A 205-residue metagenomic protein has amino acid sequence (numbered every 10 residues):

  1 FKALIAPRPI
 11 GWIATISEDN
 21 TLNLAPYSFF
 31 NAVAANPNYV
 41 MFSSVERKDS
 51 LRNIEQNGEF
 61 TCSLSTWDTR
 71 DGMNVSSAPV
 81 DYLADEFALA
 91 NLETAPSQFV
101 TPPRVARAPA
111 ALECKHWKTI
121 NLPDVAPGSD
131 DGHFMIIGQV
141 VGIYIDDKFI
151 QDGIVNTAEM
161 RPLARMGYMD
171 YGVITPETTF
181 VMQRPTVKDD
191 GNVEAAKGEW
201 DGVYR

Functional and structural regions predicted by a protein language model:
F1-R205: Basic, polyanion-binding surface patches
